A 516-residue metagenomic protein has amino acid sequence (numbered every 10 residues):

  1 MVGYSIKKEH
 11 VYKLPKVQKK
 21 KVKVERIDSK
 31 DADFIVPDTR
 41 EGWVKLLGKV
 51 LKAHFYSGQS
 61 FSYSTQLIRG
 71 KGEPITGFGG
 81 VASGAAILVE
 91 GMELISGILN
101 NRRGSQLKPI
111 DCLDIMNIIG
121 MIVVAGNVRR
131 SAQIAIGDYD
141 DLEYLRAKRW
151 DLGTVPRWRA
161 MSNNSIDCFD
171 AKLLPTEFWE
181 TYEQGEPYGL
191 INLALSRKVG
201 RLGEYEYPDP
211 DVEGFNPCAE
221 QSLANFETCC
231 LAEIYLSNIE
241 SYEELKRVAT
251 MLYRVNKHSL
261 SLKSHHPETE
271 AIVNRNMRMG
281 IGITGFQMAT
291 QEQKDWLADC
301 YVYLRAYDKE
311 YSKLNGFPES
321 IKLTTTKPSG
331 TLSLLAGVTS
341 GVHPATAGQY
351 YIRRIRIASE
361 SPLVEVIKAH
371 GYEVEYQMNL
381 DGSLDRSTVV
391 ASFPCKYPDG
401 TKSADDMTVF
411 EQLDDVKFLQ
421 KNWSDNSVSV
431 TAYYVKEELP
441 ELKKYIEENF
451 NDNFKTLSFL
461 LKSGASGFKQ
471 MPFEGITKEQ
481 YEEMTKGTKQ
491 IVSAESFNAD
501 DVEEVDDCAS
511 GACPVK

Functional and structural regions predicted by a protein language model:
M1-G77, V81, L88, T181-A289 (+3 more regions): Function-dense linear segments that define catalytic or interfacial modules in macromolecule-processing proteins
H10, Q66-K71, D111-M121, Q133-L145 (+8 more regions): A glycine-rich phosphate-binding loop feature that marks nucleotide/adenosyl-phosphate handling sites
D28-D31, P37-R40, Y56-Q59, I118 (+12 more regions): Short, well-ordered loop/turn elements at secondary-structure boundaries
I35, E41-L51, A86-G120, W179 (+2 more regions): Alpha/propeptide regions of enzymes that mature by internal proteolysis
K52-Y56, S96-G104, G120-V128, W179-Q184 (+8 more regions): Generic secondary-structure signature for well-ordered alpha-helical cores
S60-S62, R102-D114, V123-A135, S259-N274 (+4 more regions): Flexible, glycine/charged-enriched surface loops at secondary-structure junctions
V128-D170, L260-P267, G285-P328: Internal maturation/activation junctions in enzymes
Y182, R201-Y242, K246-H265, R275 (+3 more regions): Catalytic alpha/beta core of large soluble enzyme barrels
